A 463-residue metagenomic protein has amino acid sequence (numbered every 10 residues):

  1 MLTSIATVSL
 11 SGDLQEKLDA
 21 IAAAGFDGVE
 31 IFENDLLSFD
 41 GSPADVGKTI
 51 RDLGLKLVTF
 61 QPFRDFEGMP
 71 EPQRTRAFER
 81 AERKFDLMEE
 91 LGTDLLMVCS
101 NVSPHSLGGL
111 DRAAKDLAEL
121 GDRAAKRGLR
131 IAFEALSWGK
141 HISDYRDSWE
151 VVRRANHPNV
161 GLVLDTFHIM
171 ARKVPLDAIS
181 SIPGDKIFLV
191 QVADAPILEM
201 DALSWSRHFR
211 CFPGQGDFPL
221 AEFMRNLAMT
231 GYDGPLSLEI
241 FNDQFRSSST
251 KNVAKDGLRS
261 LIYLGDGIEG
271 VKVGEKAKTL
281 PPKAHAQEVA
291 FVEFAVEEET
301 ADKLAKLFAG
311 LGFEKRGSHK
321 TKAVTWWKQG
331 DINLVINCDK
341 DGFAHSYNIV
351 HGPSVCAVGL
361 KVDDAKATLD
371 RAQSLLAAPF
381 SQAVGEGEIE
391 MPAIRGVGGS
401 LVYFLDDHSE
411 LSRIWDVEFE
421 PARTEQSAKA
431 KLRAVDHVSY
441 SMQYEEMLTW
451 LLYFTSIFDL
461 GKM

Functional and structural regions predicted by a protein language model:
M1-S4, S11-G25, R51, G92 (+3 more regions): Histidine-acidic metal/acid-base catalytic patches
I5-T7, V29-I31, V98, F133 (+4 more regions): Conserved beta-strand positions
V8-Q15, F32-P43, D65-T75, S103-G108 (+4 more regions): Acidic-and-aromatic substrate-binding clefts and catalytic sites of carbohydrate-active enzymes
L14, A23, T75, N252 (+3 more regions): Glyoxalase I/VOC metalloenzyme domain signal
Q15, E67-G161, A171, N252 (+3 more regions): Active-site acidic/histidine proton-transfer and metal-coordination neighborhood in alpha/beta enzyme cores
F26, L55, M88, T93 (+5 more regions): A structural motif
E30, T59-Q61, M97, A132 (+4 more regions): Conserved beta-strand positions in the central sheet of alpha/beta enzyme cores
